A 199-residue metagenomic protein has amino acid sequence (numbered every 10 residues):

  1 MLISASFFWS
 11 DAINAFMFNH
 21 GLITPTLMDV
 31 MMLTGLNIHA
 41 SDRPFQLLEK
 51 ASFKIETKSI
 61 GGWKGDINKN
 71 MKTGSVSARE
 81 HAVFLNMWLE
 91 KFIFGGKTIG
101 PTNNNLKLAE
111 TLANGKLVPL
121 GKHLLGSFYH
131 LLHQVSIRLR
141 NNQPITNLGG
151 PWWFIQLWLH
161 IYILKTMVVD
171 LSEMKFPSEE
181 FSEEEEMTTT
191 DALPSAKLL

Functional and structural regions predicted by a protein language model:
M1-L199: Structural stabilizers in ordered domains
